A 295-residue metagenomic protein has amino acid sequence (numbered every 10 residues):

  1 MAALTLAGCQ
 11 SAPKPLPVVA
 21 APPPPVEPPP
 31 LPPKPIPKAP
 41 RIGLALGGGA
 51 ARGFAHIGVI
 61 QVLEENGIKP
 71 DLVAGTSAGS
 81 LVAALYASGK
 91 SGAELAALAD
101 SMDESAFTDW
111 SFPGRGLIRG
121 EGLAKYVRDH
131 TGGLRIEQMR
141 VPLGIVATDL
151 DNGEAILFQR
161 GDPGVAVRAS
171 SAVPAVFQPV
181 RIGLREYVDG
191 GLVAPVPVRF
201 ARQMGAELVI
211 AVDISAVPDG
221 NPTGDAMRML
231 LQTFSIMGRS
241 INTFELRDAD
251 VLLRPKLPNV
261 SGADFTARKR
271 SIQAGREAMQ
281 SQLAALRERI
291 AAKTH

Functional and structural regions predicted by a protein language model:
A2-L4, G8-V73, L85-H295: Patatin-like phospholipase
G75, G79: Gly/Ala-rich beta-loop-alpha elbow adjacent to hydrolase catalytic centers
